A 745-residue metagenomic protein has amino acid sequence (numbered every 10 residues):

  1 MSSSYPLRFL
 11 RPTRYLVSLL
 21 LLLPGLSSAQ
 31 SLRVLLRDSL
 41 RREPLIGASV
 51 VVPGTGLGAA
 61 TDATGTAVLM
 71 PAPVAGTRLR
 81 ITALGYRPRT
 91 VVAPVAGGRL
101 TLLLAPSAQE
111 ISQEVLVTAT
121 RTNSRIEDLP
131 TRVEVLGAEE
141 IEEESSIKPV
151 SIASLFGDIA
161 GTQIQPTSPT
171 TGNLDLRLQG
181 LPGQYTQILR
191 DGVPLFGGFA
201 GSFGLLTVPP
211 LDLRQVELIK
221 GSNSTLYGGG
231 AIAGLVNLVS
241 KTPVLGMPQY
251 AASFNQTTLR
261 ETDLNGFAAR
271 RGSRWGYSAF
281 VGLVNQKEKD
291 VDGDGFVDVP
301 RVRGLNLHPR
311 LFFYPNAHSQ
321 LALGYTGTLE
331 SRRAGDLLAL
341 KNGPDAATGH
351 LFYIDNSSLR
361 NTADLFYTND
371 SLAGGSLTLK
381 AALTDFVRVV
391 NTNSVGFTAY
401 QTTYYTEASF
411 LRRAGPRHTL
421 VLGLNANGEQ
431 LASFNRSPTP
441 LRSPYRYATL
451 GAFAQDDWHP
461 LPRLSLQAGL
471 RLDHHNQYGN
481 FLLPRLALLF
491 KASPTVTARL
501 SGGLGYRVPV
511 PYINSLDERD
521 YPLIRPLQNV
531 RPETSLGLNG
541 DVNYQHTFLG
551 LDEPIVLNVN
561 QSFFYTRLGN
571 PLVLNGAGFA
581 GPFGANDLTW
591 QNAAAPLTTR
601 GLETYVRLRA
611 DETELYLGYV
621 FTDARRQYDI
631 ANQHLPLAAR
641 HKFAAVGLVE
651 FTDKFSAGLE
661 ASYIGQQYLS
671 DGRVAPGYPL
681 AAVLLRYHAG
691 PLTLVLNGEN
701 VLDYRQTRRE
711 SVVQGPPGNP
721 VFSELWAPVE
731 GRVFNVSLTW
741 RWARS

Functional and structural regions predicted by a protein language model:
R37-R41, G47-P53, T82-Y86, A96-E143 (+1 more regions): Short, acidic, small-residue-rich periplasmic hinge/interaction motif at the N-terminus of Gram-negative outer-membrane
M70, D175, V193-K220, L307: Short acidic/polar hinge/loop motifs at secondary-structure boundaries that mediate gating or recognition
M70, E144, A153-G197: Extracytoplasmic beta-strand/coil segments of soluble accessory domains associated with Gram-negative outer-membrane
N223-T225, L235, S240-R270, P300: Short strand-turn segments of transmembrane beta-barrel domains in outer membranes, especially the first one or two
R274-W275, T378-V390, K491, R499 (+3 more regions): Membrane-embedded beta-barrel scaffold of Gram-negative outer-membrane proteins
Q286-N306, F312-L377, L383-Q401: Flexible loop and strand-edge segments within Gram-negative outer membrane beta-barrel domains
H459-L461, V556-L568, N586-L669, S737-R744: Gram-negative outer-membrane beta-barrel transporters
G569-N570, L574, Y687-S745: C-terminal beta-signal and adjacent terminal beta-strands/loops of Gram-negative outer-membrane beta-barrel proteins
